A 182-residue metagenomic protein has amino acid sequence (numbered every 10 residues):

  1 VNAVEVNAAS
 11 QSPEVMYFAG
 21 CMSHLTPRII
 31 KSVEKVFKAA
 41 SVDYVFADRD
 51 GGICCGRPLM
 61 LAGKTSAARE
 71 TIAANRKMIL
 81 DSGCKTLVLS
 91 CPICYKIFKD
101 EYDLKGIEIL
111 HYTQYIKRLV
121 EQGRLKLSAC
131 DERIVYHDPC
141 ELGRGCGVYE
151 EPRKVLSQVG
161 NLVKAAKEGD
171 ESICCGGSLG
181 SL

Functional and structural regions predicted by a protein language model:
V1-L182: Iron-sulfur cluster-binding electron-transfer modules in prokaryotic oxidoreductases
